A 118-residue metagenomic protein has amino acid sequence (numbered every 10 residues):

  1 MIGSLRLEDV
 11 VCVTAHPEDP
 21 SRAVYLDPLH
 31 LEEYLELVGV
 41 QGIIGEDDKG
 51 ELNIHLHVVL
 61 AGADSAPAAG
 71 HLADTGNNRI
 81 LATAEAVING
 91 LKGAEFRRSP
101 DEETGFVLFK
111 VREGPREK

Functional and structural regions predicted by a protein language model:
M1-I2, V38, V59-A61, V87-N89: Short beta-strand segments
M1-V38: Short, well-structured hydrophobic secondary-structure segments
L5-R6, I43, D64, K92-A94: Residues that cap or initiate secondary-structure elements
D9-C12, R22-Y25, L52-L56, A66-G76 (+1 more regions): Short, well-ordered strand-loop elements centered on a beta-strand within folded domains, enriched for acidic residues
V10, H16-E18, K49, N77 (+1 more regions): Short capping/connector residues at structural and topological boundaries
H16, D47, G62, P100-D101: Acidic surface patches and DE-rich sequence motifs
L26-A73: Mid-chain, well-packed structural core segment of small domains
A69-K118: Flexible glycine-rich active-site/ligand-binding loops centered on an Asp-His dyad
